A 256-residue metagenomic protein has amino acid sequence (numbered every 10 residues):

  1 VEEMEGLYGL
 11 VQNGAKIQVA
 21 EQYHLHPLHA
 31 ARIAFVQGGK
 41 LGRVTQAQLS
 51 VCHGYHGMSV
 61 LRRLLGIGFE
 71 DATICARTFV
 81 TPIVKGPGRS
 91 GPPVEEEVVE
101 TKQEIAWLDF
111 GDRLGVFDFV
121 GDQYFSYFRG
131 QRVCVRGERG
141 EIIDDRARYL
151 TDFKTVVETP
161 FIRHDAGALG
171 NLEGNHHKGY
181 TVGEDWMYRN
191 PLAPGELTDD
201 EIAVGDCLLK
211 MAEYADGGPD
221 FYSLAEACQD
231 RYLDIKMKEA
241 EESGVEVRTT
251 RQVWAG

Functional and structural regions predicted by a protein language model:
V1-V60: A contiguous active-site-proximal alpha/beta segment in oxidoreductase catalytic domains
G6, Q12, K16, D185-G256: C-terminal helix-rich "cap/oligomerization" subdomain common to oxidoreductases
H24, L28, H53, V98-E100 (+2 more regions): Soluble or luminal CAZymes and related metallo-dependent hydrolases
H26-P27, Y55, F125-S126, F221 (+1 more regions): Loop/helix-junction capping segments adjacent to catalytic residues or to phosphate/diphosphate-binding pockets
R43-G130, C134, A225, W254-A255: Rossmann-like dinucleotide-binding domain that binds NAD(P)(H)
L64-G68, E141-I142, M237-S243: Phosphate/oxyanion-binding loops and surfaces in catalytic or ligand/nucleic-acid-binding neighborhoods
D112-G205, S223, T250-W254: NAD(P)-dinucleotide binding in Rossmann-like oxidoreductases
